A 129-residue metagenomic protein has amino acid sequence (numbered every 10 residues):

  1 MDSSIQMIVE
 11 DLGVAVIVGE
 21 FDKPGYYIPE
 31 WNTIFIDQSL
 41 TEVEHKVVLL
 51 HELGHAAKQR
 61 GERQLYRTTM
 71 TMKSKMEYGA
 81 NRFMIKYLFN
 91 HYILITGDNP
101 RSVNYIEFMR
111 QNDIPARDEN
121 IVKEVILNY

Functional and structural regions predicted by a protein language model:
M1-Y129: Active-site hotspot residues in diverse enzymes, especially metal/ion-binding acidic/histidine motifs
